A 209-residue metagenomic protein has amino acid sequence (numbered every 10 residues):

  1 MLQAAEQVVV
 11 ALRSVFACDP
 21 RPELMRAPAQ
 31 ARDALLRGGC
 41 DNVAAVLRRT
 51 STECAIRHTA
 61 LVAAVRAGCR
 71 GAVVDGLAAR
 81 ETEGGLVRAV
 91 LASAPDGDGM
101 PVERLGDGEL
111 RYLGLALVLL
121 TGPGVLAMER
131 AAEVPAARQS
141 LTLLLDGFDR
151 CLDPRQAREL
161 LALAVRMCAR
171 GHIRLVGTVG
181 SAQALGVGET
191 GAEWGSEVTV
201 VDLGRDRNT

Functional and structural regions predicted by a protein language model:
M1-L120, V125-E129: Phosphate-coordinating catalytic segments in nucleotide- and nucleic-acid-processing enzymes
A94-T209: Switch/communication elements of ASCE P-loop NTPase nucleotide-binding domains
